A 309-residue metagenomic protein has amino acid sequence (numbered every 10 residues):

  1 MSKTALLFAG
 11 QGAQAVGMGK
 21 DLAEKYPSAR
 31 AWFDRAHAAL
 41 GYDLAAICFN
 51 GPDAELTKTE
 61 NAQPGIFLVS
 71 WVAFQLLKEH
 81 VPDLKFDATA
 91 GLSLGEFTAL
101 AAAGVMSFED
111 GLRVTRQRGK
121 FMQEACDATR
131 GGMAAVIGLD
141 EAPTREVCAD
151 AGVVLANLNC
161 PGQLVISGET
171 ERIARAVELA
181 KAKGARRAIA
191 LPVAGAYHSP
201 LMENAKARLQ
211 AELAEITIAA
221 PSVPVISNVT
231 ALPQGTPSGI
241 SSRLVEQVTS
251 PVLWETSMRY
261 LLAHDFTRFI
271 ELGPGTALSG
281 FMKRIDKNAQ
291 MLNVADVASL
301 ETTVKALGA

Functional and structural regions predicted by a protein language model:
M1-P143, L191, R268-A298, T302: FabD-like malonyl-/acyl-CoA
Q11-A13, Y42, A103-P251: Alpha/beta catalytic cores of group-transfer enzymes, especially the acyltransferase/condensing modules of polyketide
S28, G65, V69, R172 (+2 more regions): Charged catalytic carboxylate motif
S93, T217, D265: Conserved functional loop/turn residues at catalytic and ligand-binding sites
G152, D265-F266: Residue-level detector of structured alpha->beta connecting loops
K181, L262-D265: Non-catalytic positions within long, well-ordered alpha-helices that form the structural scaffold/packing of enzyme
E255-R259: Short hydrophobic/charged patches on amphipathic alpha-helices used for structural packing and interfaces
T303-A309: Short amphipathic alpha-helix with an adjacent loop that forms part of the alpha/beta core around
